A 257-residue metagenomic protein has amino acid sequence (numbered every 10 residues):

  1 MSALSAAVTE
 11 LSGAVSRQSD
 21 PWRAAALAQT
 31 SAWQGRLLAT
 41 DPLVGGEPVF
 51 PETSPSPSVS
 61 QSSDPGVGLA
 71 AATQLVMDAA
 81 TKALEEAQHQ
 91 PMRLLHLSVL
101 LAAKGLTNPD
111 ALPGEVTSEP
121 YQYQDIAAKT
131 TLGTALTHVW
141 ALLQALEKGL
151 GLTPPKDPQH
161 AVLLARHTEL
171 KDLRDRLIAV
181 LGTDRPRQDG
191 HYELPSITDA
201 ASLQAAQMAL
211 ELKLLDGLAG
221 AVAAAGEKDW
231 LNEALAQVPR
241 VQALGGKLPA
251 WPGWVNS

Functional and structural regions predicted by a protein language model:
M1-S257: All-alpha RGS (Regulator of G-protein Signaling) helical domain and cognate RGS-like helical scaffolds
